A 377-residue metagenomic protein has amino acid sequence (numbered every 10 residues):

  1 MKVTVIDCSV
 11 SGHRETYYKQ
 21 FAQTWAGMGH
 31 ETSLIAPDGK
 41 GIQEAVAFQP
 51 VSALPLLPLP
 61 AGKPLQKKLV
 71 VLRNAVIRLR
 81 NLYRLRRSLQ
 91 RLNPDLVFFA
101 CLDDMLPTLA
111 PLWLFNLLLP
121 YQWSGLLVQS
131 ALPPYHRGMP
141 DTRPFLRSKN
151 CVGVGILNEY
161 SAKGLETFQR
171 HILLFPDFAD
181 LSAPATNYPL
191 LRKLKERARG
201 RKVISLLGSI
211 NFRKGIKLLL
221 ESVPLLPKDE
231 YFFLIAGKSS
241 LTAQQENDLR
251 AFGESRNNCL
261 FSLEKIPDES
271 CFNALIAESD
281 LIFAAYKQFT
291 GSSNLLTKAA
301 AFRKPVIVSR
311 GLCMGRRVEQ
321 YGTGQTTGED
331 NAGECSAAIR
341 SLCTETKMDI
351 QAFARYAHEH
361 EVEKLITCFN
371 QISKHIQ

Functional and structural regions predicted by a protein language model:
T4, K67-R78, R84-T108, Q122-S124: Short N-terminal targeting/anchoring amphipathic segment
K40, L207, F232-N247, K265: Glycosyltransferase donor-sugar binding loop
S124-P133, P140-L191: Donor nucleotide-sugar binding/catalytic pocket of nucleotide-sugar-dependent glycosyltransferases
L194-K214, L220-V223, F233-I235: Conserved donor-binding/catalytic core segment of Leloir-type glycosyltransferases
E246-S270, A274: Nucleotide-activated donor-binding/catalytic signature segment of Leloir-type glycosyltransferases, i.e., the conserved
A274-G291: Acidic donor-binding loop of glycosyltransferase active sites
L281-I282, P305-S309: Short hydrophobic beta-strand element within catalytic cores of glycosyltransferases and related nucleotide-activated
D330, T344-I376: A charged, aromatic-enriched C-terminal amphipathic alpha-helix characteristic of glycosyltransferases across folds
